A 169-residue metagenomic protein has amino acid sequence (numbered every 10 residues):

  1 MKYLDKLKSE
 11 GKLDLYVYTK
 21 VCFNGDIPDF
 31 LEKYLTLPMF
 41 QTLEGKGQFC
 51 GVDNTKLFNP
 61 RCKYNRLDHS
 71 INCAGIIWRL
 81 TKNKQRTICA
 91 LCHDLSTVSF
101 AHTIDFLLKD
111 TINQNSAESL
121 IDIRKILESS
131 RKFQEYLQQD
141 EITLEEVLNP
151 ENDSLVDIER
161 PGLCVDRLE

Functional and structural regions predicted by a protein language model:
M1-N83, T87, S96-E169: Sequence-structural signature of the catalytic-core scaffold of metal-dependent phosphohydrolases that act on
